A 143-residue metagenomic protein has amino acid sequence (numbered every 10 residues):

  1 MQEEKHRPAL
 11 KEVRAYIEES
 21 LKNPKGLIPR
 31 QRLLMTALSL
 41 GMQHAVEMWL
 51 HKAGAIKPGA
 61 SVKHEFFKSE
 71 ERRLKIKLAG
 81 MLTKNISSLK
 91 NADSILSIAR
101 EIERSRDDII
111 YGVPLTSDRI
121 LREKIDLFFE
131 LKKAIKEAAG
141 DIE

Functional and structural regions predicted by a protein language model:
M1-Q31, E130, A134-E143: Charged alpha-helical initiation segments
H6-A9, L34-L38, I95-I98, K124-L127: Amphipathic alpha-helix face/heptad-repeat signature
A9-Y16, A37, H44, I98-S105 (+1 more regions): Amphipathic, well-ordered alpha-helical segments in soluble domains
I17-K25, K52-A53, R106-T116: Secondary-structure edge/capping motif, primarily at the C-terminal ends of alpha-helices and the immediately following
L27, Q31, M35, D118-L121: Alpha-helix N-cap/helix-initiation sites
Q31-H51: Short, hydrophobic, well-ordered secondary-structure elements
H51-N91: Short, charged amphipathic alpha-helical segments flanked by flexible coils
S94-E143: Charge-enriched, short contiguous segments at helix-coil
